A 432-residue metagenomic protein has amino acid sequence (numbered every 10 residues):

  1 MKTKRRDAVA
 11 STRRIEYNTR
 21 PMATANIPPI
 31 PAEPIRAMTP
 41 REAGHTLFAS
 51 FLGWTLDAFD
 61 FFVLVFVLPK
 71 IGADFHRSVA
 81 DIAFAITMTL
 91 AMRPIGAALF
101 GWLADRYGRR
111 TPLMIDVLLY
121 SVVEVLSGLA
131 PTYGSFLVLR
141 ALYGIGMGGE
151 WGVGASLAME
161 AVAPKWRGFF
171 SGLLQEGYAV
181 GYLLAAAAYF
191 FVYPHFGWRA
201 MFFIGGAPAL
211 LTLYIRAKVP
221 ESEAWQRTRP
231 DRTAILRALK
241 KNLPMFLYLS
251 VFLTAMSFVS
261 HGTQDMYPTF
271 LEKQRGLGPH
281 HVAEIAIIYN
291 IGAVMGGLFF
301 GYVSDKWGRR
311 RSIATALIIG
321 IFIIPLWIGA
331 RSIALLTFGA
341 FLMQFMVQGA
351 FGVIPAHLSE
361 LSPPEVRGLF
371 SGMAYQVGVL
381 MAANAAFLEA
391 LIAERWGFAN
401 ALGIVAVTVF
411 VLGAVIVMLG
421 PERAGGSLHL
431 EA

Functional and structural regions predicted by a protein language model:
Y17-N18, M22-F59: Cytosolic juxtamembrane N-terminal segment immediately preceding the first transmembrane helix of multi-pass
V65, P244-V294: Extracytoplasmic gate region of multi-pass secondary transporters
V65-I95, H280: Extracellular/periplasmic helix-loop-helix junction of adjacent transmembrane segments in MFS-like secondary
H76, G108, L129-S135, A163 (+2 more regions): Helix-breaking motifs and short loop linkers at transmembrane-helix boundaries and internal kinks in secondary membrane
I95-P131, W307: Conserved MFS/SLC helix-loop-helix module at the cytosolic interface between two early adjacent transmembrane helices
L139-E176: Cytoplasmic helix-loop-helix junction between adjacent transmembrane helices in 12-TM secondary transporters
L174-R216: Helix-loop-helix hairpin linking two adjacent transmembrane segments in secondary transporters
S304-I354: C-terminal transmembrane helical hairpin of 12-TM major facilitator-type secondary transporters
